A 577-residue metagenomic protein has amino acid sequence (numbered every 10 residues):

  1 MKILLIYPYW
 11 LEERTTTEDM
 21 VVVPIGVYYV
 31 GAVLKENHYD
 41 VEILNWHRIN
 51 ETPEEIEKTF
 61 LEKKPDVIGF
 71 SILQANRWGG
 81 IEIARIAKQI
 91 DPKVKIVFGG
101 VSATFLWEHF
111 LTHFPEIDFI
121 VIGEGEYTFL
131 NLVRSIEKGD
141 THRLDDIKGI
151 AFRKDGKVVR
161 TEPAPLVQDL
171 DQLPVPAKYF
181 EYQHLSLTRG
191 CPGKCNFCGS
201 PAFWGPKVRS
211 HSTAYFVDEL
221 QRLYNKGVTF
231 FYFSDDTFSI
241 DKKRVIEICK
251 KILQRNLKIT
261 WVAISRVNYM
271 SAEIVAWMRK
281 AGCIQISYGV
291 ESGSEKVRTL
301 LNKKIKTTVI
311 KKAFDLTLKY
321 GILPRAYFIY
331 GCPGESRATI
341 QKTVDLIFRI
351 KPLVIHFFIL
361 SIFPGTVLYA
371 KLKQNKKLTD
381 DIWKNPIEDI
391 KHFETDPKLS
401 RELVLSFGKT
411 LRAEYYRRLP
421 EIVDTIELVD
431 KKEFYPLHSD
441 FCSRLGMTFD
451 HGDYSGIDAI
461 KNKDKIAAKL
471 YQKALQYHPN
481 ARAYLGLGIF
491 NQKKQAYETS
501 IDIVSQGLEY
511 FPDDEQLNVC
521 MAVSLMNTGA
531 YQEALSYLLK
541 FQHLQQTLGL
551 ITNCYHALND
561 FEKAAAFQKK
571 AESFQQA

Functional and structural regions predicted by a protein language model:
L4, Y9-T16, I147, A151-L187 (+1 more regions): N-terminal [4Fe-4S]-dependent radical SAM core
L4-E13, A151, F348-Y477: C-terminal accessory regions of radical SAM enzymes
V22, D171-C332, D345: Radical SAM [4Fe-4S] cluster-binding motif and immediate context
V33-E162, F358-I359, G365, V523: Glycine-rich beta-alpha loop elements in corrinoid/cobalamin-binding modules across cobalamin-dependent enzymes
P92, Y477-P479, P512, Q542-Q546 (+1 more regions): Short coil turns that delineate tetratricopeptide repeat
S443-R444, R482-G486, Q516-C520, G549-N553: Alpha-solenoid helical repeat scaffolds
